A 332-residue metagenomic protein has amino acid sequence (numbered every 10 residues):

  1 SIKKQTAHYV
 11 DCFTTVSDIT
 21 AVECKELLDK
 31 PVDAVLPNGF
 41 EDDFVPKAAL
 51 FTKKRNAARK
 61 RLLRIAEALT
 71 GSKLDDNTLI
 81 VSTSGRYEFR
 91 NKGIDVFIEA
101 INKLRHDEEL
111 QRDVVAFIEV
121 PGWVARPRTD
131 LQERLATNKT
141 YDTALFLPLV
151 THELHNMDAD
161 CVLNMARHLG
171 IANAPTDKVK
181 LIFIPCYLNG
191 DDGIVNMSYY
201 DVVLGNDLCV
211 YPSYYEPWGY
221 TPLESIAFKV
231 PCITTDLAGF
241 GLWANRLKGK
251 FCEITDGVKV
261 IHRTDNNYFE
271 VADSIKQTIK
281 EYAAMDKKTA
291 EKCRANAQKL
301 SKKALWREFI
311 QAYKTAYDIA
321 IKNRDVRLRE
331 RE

Functional and structural regions predicted by a protein language model:
S1-E332: Catalytic cores of nucleotide-sugar-dependent glycosyltransferases that transfer UDP/GDP/TDP-activated
